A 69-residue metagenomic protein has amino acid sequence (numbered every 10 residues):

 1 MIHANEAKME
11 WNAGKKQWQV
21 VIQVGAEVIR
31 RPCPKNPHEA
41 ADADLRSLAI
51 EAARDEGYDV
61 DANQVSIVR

Functional and structural regions predicted by a protein language model:
I2, I29-R69: Acidic, low-complexity intrinsically disordered segments
I2-K35: N-terminal acidic leader/helix
